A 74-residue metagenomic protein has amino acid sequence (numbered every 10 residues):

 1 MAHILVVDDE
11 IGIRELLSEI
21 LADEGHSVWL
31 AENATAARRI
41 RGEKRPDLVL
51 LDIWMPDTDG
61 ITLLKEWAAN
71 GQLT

Functional and structural regions predicted by a protein language model:
M1-L5: Non-catalytic signal-transmission and effector/linker regions of two-component phosphorelay proteins
D8, D52: Active-site residues of response regulator receiver
R14, P56: The feature encodes the CheY-like receiver
E15-D23: Charged docking surfaces used in two-component/phosphorelay signaling
G25-E32, I40: Short hydrophobic/Thr-rich beta-strand motif most characteristic of the beta2 strand and flanking loop of CheY-like
N33-A36, D59-K65: Acidic catalytic/metal-coordinating carboxylates
G42-K44, E66-T74: Conserved phosphotransfer cores of two-component systems
K44-L50: Active-site beta3 strand of CheY-like receiver
